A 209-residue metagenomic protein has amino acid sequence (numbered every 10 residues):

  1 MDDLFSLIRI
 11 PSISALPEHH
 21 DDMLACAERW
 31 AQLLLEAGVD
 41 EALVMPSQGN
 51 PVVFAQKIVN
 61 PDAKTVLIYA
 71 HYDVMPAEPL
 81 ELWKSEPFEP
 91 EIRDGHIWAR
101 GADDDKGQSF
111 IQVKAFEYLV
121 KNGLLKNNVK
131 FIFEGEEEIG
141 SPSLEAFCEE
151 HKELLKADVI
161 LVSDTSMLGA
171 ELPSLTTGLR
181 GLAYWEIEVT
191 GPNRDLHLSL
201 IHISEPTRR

Functional and structural regions predicted by a protein language model:
M1-L80: N-terminal helical capping/dimerization or prosegment-like subdomains of hydrolases acting on amide or phosphate bonds
F5, F54, K130, Y184-E188: Beta-strand secondary-structure signal
I58, R93, E188-P192: Solvent-exposed residues in well-ordered beta-strands and their adjoining turns, especially edge/terminal strands
A63-F133: Active-site metal-coordination/substrate-binding segment of hydrolases, especially metallo-dependent peptidases
W98-A99, N193-S199: Short small-residue beta-strand/loop micro-motif enriched in glycine and branched aliphatics
D103-G178: Acidic/histidine-rich catalytic neighborhood of metal-dependent amide-processing enzymes
T176-G191: Flexible glycine/proline-rich, aromatic-decorated loop/lid segments
I201-R209: Residue-level detector of conserved catalytic or cofactor/ligand-binding positions in enzyme active sites
